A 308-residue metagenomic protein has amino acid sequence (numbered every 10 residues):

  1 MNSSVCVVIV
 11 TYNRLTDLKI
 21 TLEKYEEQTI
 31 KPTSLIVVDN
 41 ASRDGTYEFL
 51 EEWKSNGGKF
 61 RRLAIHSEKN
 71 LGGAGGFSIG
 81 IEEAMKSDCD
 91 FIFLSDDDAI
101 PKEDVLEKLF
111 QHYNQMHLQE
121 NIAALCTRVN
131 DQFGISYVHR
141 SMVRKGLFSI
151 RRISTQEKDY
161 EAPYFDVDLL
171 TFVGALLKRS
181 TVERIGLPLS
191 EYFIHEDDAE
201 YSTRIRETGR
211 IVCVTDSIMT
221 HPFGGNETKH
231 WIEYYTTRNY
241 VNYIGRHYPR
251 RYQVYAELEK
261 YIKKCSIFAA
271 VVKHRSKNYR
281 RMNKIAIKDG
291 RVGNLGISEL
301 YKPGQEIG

Functional and structural regions predicted by a protein language model:
E23-P32: Short, acidic, metal-binding catalytic loop of nucleotide-sugar glycosyltransferases
K24, D39-E48, K69, A99: A conserved acidic beta->alpha catalytic loop
H66-S87: Glycine-rich, basic loop-to-helix element that forms the pyrophosphate-binding segment of sugar-nucleotide handling
D88-D98: Short beta-strand-to-loop acidic/aromatic patch adjacent to the donor-nucleotide binding site
D104-R140: Conserved donor NDP-sugar-binding/catalytic core segment of glycosyltransferases
D168-L187, E191-S217: A short, conserved alpha-helix in the catalytic core of glycosyltransferases
R210, V214-H230: Active-site donor/metal-binding and catalytic loop motifs of nucleotide-sugar-dependent glycosylation enzymes
Y234-N239, R251-G308: Non-catalytic, C-terminal membrane-associated alpha-helical segments of glycosyltransferases
